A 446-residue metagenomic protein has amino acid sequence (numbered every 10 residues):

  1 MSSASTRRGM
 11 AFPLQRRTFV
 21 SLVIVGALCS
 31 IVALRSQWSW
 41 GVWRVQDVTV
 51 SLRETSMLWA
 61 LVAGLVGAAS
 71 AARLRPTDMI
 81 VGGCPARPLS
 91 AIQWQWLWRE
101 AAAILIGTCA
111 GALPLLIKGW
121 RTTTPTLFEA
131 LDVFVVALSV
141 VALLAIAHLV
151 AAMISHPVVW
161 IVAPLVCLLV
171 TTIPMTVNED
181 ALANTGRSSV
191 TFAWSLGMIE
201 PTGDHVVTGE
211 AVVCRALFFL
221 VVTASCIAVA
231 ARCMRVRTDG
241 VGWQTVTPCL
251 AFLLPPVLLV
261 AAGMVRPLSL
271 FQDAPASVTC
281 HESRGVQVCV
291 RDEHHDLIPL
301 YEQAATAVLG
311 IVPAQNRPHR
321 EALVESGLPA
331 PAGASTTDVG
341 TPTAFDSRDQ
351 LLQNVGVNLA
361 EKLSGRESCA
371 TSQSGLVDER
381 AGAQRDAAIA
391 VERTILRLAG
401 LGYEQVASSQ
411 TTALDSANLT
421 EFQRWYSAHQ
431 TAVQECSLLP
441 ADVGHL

Functional and structural regions predicted by a protein language model:
M1-S21: Aromatic- and glycine-rich beta-strand/loop motifs that create alpha-glucan
V25-A27, V158-T171, T247-L254: Central hydrophobic cores of alpha-helical transmembrane segments in multi-pass integral membrane proteins
S30-V62, L97-P157: Secretory targeting signals
L58-S70, S139-A145, F218-A230: Hydrophobic cores of alpha-helical transmembrane segments in multi-pass inner/ER membrane proteins, independent
L65-A103: Helix-loop-helix units of permease transmembrane domains in multi-pass membrane transporters, especially ABC
L168-V236: Membrane-embedded alpha-helical segments of integral membrane proteins
V236-A274: Internal/C-terminal transmembrane anchor helices
G285-Q287, R291-E302, T306, G310-L446: Extended repeat-based interaction scaffolds and adjacent low-complexity, acidic/S/T/P-biased segments that form broad
